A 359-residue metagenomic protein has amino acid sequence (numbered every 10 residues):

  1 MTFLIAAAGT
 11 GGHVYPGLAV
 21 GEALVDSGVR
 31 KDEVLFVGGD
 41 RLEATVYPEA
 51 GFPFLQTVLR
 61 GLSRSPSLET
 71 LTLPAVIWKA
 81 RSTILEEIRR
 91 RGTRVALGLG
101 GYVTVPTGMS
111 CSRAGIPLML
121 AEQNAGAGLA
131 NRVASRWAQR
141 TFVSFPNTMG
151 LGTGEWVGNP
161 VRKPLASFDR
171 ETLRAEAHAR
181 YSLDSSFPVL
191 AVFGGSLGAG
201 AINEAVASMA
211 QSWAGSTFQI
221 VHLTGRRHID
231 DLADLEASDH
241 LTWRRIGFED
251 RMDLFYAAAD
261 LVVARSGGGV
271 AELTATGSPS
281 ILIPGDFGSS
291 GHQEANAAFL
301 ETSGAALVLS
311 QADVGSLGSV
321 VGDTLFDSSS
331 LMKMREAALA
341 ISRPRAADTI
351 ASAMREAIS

Functional and structural regions predicted by a protein language model:
F3-A8, R30-V76, V157, H228 (+1 more regions): Conserved nucleotide-sugar phosphate-binding/catalytic loop shared by glycosyltransferases and other
L35, S112-A175: Active-site-proximal region of nucleotide-activated glycan assembly enzymes, centered on histidine/acidic-rich loops
R41-V46, L173-A179, L183-L261, E294-A297 (+1 more regions): Donor-nucleotide binding loops and adjacent catalytic segments primarily of GT-B fold Leloir glycosyltransferases
P66-V95: An amphipathic, basic-hydrophobic alpha-helix
T93-V95, E249, A257-V270, S278-P279: Acidic donor-binding loop of glycosyltransferase active sites
S303, V308-L309, D313-S329: C-terminal "capping" alpha-helix adjacent to the active site of nucleotide-linked donor transferases in cell-envelope
S330-P344: A short, well-ordered alpha-helix in the C-terminal region of glycosyltransferases
R343-S359: C-terminal alpha-helical cap of glycosyltransferases
